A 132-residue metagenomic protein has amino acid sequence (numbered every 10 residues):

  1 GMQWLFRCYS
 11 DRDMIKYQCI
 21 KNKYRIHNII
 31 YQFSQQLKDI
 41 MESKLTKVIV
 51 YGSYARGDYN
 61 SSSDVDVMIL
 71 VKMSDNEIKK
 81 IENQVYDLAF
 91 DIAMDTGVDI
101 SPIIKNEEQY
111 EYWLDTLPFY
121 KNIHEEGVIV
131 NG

Functional and structural regions predicted by a protein language model:
M2-T46, R56-S61, K72-G132: Catalytic core of pol beta-like nucleotidyltransferases
D66-L70: Short beta-strand->loop micro-motif that forms the acidic, two-metal-ion catalytic signature in nucleotide-processing
